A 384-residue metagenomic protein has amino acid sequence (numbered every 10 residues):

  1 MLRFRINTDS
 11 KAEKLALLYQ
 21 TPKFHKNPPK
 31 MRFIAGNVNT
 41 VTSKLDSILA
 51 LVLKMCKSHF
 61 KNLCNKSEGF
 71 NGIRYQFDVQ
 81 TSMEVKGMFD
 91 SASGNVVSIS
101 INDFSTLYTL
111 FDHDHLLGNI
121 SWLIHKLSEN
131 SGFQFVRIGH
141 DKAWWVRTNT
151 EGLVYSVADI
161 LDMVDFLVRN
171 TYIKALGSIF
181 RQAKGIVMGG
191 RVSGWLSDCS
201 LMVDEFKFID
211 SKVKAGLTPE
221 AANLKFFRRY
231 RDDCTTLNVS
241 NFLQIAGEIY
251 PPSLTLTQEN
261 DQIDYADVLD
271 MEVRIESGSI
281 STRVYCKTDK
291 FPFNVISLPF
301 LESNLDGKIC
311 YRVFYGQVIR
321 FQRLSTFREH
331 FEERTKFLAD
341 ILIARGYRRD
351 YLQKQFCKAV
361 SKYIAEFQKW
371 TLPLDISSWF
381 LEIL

Functional and structural regions predicted by a protein language model:
M1-P22, K61-L63, Y75-S82, I101 (+3 more regions): Amphipathic alpha-helical blocks
M1-Y19, N27, T40, A359-Q368 (+1 more regions): Non-catalytic, polymerase-adjacent accessory regions of viral genome-replication enzymes
A16-P28, S91-V96, I124, G132-V136 (+3 more regions): Short, compositionally biased low-complexity segments
K23-P28, V38-N39, E68-S98: Conserved, well-structured beta-alpha core segment at the onset of a catalytic domain
N27-N71, A175, I179: Glycine/proline-rich, flexible active-site/cofactor-binding loop segments that harbor closely spaced acidic
P29-R32, S43-L45, K57-S58, T109-D112 (+5 more regions): Short helix/loop capping segments that flank catalytic or ligand/cofactor-binding pockets
M83-G87, S91-E248, P252, D261-V268 (+1 more regions): Conserved polymerase palm-domain catalytic core
F180-R191, W195, M202, F206 (+1 more regions): Active-site and adjacent loop segments of nucleotide-processing enzymes that use two-metal-ion phosphate chemistry
